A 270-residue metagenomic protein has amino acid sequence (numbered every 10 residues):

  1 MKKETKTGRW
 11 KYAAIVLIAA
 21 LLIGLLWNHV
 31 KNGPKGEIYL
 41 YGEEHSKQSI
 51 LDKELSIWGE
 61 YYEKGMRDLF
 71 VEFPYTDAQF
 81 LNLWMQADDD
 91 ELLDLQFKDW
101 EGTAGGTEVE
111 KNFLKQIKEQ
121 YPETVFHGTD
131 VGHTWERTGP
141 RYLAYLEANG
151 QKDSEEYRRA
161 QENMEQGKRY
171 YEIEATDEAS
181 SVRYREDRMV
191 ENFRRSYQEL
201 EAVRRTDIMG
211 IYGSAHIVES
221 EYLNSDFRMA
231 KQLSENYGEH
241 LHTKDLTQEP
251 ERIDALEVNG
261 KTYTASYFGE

Functional and structural regions predicted by a protein language model:
M1-G8: N-terminal Lys/Arg-rich, disordered targeting/topogenic segments
G8-E270: Compositional signal for N-terminal targeting/processing segments
